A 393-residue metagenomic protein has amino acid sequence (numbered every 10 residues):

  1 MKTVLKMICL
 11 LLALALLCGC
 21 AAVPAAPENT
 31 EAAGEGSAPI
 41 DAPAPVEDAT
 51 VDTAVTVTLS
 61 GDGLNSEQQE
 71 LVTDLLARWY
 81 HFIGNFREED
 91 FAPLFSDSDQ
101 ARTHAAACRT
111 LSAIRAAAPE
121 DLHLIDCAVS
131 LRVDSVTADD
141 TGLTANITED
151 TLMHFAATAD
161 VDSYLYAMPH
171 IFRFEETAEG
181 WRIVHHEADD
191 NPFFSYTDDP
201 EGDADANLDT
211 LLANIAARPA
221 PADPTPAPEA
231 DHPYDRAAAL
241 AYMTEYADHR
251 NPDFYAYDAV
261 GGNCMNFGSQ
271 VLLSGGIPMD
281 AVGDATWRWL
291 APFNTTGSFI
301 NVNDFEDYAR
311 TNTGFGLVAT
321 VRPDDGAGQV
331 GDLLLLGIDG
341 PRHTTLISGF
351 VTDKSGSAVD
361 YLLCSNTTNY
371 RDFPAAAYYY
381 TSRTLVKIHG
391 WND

Functional and structural regions predicted by a protein language model:
L12, L16-L17: Hydrophobic core
C18-E35: Sec-dependent signal peptide cleavage junction
V46-E120, P252-A256, F267-G275: Core segments of small alpha/beta cavity-forming domains
S60, I215-T296: N-terminal capping segments
L111-T158: Surface-exposed, charged secondary-structure patches
T141-L143, L290-L362: ...with weaker cross-activation on analogous glycine-rich loops/strands in unrelated enzymes
L165-A217, Y361-C364: Short beta-strand edge/turn micro-motifs at domain boundaries
S357-Y370, A375-D393: Low-complexity, Gly/Ser/Thr/Pro-rich intrinsically disordered linker/tail segments
